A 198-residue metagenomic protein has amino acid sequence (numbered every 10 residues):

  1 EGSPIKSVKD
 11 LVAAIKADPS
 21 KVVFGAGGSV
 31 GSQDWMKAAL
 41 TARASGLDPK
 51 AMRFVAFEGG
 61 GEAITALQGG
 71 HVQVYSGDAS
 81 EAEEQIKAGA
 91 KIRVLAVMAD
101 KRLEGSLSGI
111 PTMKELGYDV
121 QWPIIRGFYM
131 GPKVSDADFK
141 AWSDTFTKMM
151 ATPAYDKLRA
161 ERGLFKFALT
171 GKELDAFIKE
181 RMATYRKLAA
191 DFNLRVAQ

Functional and structural regions predicted by a protein language model:
E1-E62, A66, M113, I125-L158: Hinge/capping helix and adjacent helix->loop/strand transition within the periplasmic-binding protein
S7, G70-H71, G89, G117 (+2 more regions): Conserved functional loop/turn residues at catalytic and ligand-binding sites
I15, L40, G61-Y75, S80-A90 (+1 more regions): Short helices/loops that flank or line small-molecule/ion binding pockets
F24, Q73-G77, R93-A96, Y185-R186: Paired acidic/hydrophobic, glycine-rich loop segments that form the ligand-binding mouth/hinge of periplasmic-binding
F57, S76-D78, V97, L169: Short beta-strand and adjacent tight-turn residues that come in two discontinuous sequence segments and form the edges
E81-A151, A183: C-terminal lobe and pocket-closing loops of periplasmic/extracytoplasmic Venus-flytrap solute-binding proteins
D136-Q198: An extracytoplasmic/periplasmic, membrane-proximal ligand-sensing/linker region
